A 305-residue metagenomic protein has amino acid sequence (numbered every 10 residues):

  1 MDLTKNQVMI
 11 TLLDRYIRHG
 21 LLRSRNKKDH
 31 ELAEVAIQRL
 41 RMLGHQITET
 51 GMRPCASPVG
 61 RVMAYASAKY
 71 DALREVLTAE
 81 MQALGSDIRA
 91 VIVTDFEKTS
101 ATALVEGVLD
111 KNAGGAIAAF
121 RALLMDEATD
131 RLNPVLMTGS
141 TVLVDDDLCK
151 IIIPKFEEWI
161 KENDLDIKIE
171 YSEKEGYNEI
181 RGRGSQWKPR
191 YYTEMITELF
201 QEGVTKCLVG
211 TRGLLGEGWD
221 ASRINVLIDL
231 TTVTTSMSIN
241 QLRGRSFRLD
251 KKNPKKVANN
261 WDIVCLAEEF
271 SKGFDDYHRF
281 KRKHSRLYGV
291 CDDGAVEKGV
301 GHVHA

Functional and structural regions predicted by a protein language model:
M1-C207: Conserved C-terminal RecA-like helicase domain
S67, T211-L214, K256: Polyanion-binding and phosphate-handling cores
V93-D95, G210-R212, D229-T231, I263: Short His-Asn-centered micro-motif
E97-A101, L143, L215, V233-T235 (+1 more regions): Short acidic, S/G/P-rich loop/turn micro-motifs used as interaction or catalytic elements
V105-V108, K150-I152, S222-N225, L242-G244 (+1 more regions): Short, glycine/charged-enriched secondary-structure capping and boundary segments
T193-L199, L208-N225, S238-L249: SF2 helicase motor core recognition
A221-S222, T234-N240, F247-A305: A conserved SF2-helicase RecA2
